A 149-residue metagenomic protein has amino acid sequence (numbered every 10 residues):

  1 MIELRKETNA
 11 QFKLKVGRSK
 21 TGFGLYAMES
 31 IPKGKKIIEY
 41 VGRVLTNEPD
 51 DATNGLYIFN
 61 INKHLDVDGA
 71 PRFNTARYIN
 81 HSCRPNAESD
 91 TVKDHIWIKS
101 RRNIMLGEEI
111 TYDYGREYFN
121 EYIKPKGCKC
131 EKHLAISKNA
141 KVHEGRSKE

Functional and structural regions predicted by a protein language model:
I2-S89, K138: Catalytic cores of histone-lysine modification enzymes
C83-E149: C-terminal SET catalytic tail plus cysteine-rich post-SET Zn-binding segment of SAM-dependent SET-domain
